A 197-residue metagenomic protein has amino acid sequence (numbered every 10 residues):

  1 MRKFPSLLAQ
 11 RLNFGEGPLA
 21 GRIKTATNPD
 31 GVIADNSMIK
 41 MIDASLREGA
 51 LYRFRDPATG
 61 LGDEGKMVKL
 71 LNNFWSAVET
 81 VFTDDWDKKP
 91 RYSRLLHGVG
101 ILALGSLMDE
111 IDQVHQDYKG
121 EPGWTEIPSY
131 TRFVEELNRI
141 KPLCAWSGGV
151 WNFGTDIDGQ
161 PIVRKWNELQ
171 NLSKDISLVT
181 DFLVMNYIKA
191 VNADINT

Functional and structural regions predicted by a protein language model:
M1-T197: Accessory terminal alpha-helical modules
